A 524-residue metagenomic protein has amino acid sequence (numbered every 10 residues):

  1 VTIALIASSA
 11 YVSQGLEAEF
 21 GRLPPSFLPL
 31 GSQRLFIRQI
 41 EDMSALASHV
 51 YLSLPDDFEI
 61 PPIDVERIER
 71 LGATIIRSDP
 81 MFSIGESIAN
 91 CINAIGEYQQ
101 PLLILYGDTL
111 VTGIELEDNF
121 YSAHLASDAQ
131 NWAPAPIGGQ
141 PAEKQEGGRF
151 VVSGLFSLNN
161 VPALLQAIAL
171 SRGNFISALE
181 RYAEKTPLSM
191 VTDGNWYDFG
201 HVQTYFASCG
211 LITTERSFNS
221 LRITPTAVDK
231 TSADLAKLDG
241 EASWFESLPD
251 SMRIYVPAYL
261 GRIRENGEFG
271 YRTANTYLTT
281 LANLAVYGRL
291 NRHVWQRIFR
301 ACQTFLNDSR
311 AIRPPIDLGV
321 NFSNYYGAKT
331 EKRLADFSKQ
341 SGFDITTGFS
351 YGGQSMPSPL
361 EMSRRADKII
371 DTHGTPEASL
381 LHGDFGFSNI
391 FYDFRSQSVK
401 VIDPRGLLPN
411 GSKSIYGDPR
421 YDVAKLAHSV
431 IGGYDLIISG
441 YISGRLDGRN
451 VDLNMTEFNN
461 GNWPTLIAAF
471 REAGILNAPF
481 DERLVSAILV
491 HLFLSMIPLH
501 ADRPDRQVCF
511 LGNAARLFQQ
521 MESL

Functional and structural regions predicted by a protein language model:
V1-I60: N-terminal glycine-rich phosphate-binding loop and ensuing alpha1 helix
Y11-S13, E265-W295, T304-A311, D336-G348 (+2 more regions): A glycine-centered beta->alpha junction motif in the catalytic cores of kinase/phosphotransferase enzymes
P62-I137: Conserved beta-loop-beta/alpha segment of the NTase-like Rossmann-fold superfamily that binds/positions NTPs
T109-E184: Conserved core of the sugar-phosphate nucleotidyltransferase
S217-S243, A282-G288: ATP-binding glycine-rich loop module of kinase domains
L284-R333, P359-G374, V490: Conserved kinase catalytic-core helix
R364-G417: Active-site acidic catalytic loop and adjacent metal/ATP-binding pocket of ATP-dependent phosphoryl transfer enzymes
L407-G474, V490-D505: Active-site activation/catalytic loop segments of kinase-like enzymes and analogous catalytic loops in related
